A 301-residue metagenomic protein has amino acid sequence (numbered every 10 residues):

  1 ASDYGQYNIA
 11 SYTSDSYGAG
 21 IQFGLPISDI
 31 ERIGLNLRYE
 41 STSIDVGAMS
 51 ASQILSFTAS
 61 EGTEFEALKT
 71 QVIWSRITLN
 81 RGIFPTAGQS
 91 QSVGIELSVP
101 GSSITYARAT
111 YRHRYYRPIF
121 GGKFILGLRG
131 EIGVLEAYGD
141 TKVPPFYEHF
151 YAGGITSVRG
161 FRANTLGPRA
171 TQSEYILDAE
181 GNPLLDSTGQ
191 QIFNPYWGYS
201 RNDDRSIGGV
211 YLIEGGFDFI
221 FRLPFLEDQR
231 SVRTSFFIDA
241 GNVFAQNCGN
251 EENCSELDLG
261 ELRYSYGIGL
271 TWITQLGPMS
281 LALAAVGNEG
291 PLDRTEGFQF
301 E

Functional and structural regions predicted by a protein language model:
A1-S92, Y106, R159-G160, L166-T171 (+3 more regions): Gram-negative/organellar outer-membrane beta-barrel architecture
A1-Y4, A19, L35-S41, Q89-L97 (+5 more regions): Transmembrane beta-barrel strands of outer-membrane/channel proteins
A10, A48, A59-F65, W197-V210 (+1 more regions): Extracellular/periplasm-exposed beta-strand and loop segments of Gram-negative cell-envelope proteins, dominated by
G18-Q22, I73-S75, S92-G94, R112-R114 (+4 more regions): Outer-membrane beta-barrel architecture
L25, R76-T78, L97, Y115-R117 (+3 more regions): Residue-level signature of outer-membrane beta-barrel architecture
S28-I33, N80-Q89, S102-T105, P118-L126 (+3 more regions): Short loop/turn motifs that connect adjacent beta-strands in outer-membrane beta-barrel proteins
G122-A245: Extracytoplasmic gating/loop element in the C-terminal half of outer-membrane beta-barrel translocons and assembly
A152-G160, N247-E301: C-terminal beta-signal and terminal closure region of outer-membrane beta-barrel proteins
